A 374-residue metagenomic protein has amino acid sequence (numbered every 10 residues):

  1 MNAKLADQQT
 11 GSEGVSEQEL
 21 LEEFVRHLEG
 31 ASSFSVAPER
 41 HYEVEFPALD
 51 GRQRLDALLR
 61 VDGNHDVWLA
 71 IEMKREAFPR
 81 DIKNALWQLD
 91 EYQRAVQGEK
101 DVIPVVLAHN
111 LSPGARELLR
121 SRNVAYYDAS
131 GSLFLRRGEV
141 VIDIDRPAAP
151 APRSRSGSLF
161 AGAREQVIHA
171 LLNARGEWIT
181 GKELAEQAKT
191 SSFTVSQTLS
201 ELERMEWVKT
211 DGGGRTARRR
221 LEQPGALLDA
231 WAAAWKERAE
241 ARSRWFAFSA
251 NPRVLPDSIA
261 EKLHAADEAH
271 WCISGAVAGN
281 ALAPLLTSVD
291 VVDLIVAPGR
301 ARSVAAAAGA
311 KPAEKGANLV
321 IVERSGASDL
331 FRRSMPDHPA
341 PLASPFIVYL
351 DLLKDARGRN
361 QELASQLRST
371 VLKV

Functional and structural regions predicted by a protein language model:
M1, Q53, K182, G299 (+1 more regions): C-terminal regulatory/effector modules of DNA-binding transcriptional regulators
M1-V44: Acidic-basic catalytic patches of nuclease active cores, encompassing PD-(D/E)XK and other metal-cofactor nuclease
G30-H65: Active-site metal-binding core of divalent-cation-utilizing nuclease and nuclease-like domains
G51-R94, V105-V106, Y349: Conserved catalytic cores of phosphodiester-cleaving nucleases, focusing on short active-site segments
A77, V141-Q166: Short alpha-helical segments that sit at the start of domains
S154, P224-V254: Short, amphipathic alpha-helical interaction segments positioned at domain boundaries
V167-A232: Loop-centered beta-sheet repeat module
E240-A327: Short gly/ser-rich loop at a beta-strand->alpha-helix junction or flexible surface loop bordering the NTP-binding
